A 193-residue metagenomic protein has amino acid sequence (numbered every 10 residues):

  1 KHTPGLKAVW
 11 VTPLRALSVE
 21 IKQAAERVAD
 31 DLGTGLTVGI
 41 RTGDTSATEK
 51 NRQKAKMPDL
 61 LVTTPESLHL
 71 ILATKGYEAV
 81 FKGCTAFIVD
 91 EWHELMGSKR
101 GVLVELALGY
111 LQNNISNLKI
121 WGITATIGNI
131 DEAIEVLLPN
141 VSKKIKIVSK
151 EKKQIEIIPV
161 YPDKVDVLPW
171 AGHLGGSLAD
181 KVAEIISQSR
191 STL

Functional and structural regions predicted by a protein language model:
K1-I21, T34, N114-N117: Conserved SF1/SF2 helicase motif Ia
W10, I40, I120-G122: Structural beta-sheet core signal
P13, A25, V38, T64 (+5 more regions): Conserved structural-core and active-site-/substrate-pathway-adjacent residues in large, well-folded domains of enzymes
L14-S18, Q23, D44-A47, E66-H69 (+4 more regions): Conserved nucleotide-binding/hydrolysis micro-motifs of P-loop NTPases
L17-T42, E135-S142: Conserved helix-turn-beta segment of the N-terminal RecA-like "Helicase ATP-binding" lobe in SF1/SF2 helicases
D44-V62: Conserved motor-coupling elements within RecA-like helicase/translocase cores
L61, P65-H69, K75-I120: SF2 helicase catalytic motif II
G109, N117-L193: Conserved interdomain linker/interface between the two RecA-like ATPase lobes of SF2 helicase motors
